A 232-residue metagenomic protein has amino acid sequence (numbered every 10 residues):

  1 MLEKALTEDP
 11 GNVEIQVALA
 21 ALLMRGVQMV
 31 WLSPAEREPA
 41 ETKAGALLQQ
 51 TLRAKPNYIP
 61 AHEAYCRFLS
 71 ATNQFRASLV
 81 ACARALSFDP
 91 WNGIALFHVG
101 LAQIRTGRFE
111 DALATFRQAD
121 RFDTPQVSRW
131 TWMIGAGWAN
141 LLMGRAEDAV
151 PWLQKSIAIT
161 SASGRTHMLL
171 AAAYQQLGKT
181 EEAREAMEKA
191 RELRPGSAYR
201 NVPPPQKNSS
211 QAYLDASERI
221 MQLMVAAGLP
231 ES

Functional and structural regions predicted by a protein language model:
E3-E8, E14, L223-S232: N-terminal alpha-helical interaction modules that lie
D9-L32, K55-A71, N92, H98 (+3 more regions): Amphipathic alpha-helical repeat scaffolds of TPR domains
V30-E41: Glycine-rich tight-turn/loop motif centered on a GG-T
R37, A44-Q49, Q74-A77, C82 (+2 more regions): Alpha-helical protein-protein interaction modules
D89: Acidic, His- and aromatic-enriched active-site or binding-groove loops in soluble protein domains that engage sugars
